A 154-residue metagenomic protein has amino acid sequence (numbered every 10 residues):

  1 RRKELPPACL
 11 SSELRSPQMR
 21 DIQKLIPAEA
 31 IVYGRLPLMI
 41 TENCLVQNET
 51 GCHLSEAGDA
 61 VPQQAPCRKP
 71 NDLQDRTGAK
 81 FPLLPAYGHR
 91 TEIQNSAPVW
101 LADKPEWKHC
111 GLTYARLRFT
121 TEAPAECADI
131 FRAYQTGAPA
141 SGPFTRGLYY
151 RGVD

Functional and structural regions predicted by a protein language model:
R1-D154: Active-site pocket-lining/capping segments in soluble small-molecule metabolic enzymes
